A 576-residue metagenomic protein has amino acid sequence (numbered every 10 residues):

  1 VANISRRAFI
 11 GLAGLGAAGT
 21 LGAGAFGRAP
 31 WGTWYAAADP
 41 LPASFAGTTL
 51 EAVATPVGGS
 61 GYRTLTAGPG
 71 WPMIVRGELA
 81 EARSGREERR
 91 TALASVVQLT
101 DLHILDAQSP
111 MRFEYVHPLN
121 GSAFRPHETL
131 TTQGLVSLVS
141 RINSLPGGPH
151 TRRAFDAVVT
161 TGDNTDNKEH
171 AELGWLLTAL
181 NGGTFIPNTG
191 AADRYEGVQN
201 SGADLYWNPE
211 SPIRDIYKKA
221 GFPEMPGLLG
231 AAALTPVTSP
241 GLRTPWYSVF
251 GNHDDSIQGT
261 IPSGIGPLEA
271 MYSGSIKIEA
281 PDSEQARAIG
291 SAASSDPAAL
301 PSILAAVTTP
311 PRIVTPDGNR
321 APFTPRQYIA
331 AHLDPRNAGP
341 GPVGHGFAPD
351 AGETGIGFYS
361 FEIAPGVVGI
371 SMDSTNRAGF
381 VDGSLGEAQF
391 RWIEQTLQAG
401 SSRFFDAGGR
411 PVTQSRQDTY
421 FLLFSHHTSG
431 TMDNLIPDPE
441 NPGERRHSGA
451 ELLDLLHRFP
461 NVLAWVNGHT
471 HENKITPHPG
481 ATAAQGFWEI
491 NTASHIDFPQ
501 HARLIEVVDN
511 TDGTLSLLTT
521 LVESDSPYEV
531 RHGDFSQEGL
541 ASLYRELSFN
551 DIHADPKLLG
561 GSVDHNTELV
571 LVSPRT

Functional and structural regions predicted by a protein language model:
V1-A17: N-terminal secretory signal peptides and thylakoid transit peptides that target proteins across membranes
A17-R28: N-terminal type II signal-anchor transmembrane helix that functions as the membrane-insertion/stop-transfer segment
P30-H150, D156-A157, N200-L229, S248 (+4 more regions): Metal-dependent phosphoesterase/phosphodiesterase active-site architecture
A92, T160-G183, P187-A192, A233-T235 (+1 more regions): Active-site-adjacent structural elements in enzyme catalytic domains
D101, G162-D163, G251, H426 (+1 more regions): Active-site glycine-centered loops adjacent to acidic/histidine catalytic or metal-binding residues that shape
T161-N181, I257-L268, N434-I436, K474-A481: Metal-dependent catalytic neighborhoods of phosphoester/phosphodiester hydrolases
E224-R243, S448-N461: Catalytic-core regions built around general acid/base machinery
N376-R391, G400-V466: Active-site-proximal segments of metal-dependent phosphoesterases and phosphodiesterases across multiple
